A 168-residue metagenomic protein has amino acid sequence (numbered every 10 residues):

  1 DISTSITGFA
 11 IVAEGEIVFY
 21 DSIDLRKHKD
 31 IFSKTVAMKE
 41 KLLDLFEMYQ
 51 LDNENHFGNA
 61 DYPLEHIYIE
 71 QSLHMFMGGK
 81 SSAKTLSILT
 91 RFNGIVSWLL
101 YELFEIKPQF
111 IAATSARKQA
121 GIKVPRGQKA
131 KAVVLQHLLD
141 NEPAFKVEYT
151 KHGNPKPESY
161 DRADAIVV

Functional and structural regions predicted by a protein language model:
I2-V168: Phosphate- and other anionic-substrate recognition elements at nucleic-acid/protein interfaces
